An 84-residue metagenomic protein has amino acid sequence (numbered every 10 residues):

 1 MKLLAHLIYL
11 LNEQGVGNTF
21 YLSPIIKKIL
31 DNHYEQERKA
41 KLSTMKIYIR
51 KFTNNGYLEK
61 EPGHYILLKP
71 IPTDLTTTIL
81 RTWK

Functional and structural regions predicted by a protein language model:
M1-G17: Positively charged, polyanion-binding regions of nucleic-acid-associated proteins
H6, I25-I29, Y48, T78: Charge-rich, solvent-exposed alpha-helical interaction surfaces
G15-Q36: Short acidic, hydrophobic short linear motifs in intrinsically disordered regions
F20-Y21, A40, T44, K60: Alpha-helix N-cap and coil->helix boundary residues
E37-N54: Short amphipathic alpha-helical interaction segments
T53-G63: A short, conserved structural fragment
G63-P70: Minor-groove-contacting beta-hairpin "wing" of winged helix-turn-helix DNA-binding domains
I71-K84: Short, amphipathic alpha-helical interaction segments positioned at domain boundaries
